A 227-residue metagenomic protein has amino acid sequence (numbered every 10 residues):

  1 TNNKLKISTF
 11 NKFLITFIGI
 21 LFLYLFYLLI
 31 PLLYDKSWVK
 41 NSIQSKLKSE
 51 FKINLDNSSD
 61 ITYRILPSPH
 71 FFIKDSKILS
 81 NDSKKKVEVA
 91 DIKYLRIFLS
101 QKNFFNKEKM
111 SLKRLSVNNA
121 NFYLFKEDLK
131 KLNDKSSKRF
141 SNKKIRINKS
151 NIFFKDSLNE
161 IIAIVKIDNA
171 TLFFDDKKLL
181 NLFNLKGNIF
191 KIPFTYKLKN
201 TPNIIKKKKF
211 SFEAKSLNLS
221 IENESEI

Functional and structural regions predicted by a protein language model:
T1-K52: N-terminal type II signal-anchor transmembrane helix that functions as the membrane-insertion/stop-transfer segment
N11, L32-V39, I61-N188, K215: Flexible beta-edge/linker motif
K52-S59: A short, amphipathic edge element
I53, K86, F190-F194, L219-I221: Short acidic/polar mixed-charge low-complexity motifs
N57, N169-T171, N200: A structural signal for short, hydrophobic beta-strand segments that form beta-sheets in beta-rich/all-beta domains
T62, I97, L198-I204, E226-I227: A short, sequence-level motif marking secondary-structure junctions
L180-F183, N188-F212: Contiguous, well-ordered beta-strand patches that form the walls/edges of small beta-barrel/beta-sandwich domains
S211-F212, S220-I227: Short, intrinsically disordered, charge-balanced linker/junction segments flanking boundaries in proteins
